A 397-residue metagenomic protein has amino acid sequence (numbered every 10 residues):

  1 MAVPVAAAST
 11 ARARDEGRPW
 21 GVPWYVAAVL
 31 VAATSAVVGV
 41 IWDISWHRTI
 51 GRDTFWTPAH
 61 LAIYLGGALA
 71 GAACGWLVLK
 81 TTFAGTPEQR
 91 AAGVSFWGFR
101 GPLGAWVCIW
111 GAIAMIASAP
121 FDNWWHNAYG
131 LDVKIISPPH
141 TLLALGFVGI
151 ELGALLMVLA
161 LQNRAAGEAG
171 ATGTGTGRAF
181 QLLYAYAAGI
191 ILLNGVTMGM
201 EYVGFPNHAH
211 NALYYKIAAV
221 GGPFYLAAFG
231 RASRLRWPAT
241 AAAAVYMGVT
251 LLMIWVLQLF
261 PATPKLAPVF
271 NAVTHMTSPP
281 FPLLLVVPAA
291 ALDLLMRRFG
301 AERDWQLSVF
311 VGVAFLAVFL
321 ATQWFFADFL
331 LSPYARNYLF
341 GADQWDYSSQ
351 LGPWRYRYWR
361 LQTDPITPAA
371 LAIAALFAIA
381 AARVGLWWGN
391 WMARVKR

Functional and structural regions predicted by a protein language model:
M1-W24, T82-L103, L161-L182, A393-R397: Membrane-interfacial, low-structure loops and terminal tails that flank and connect transmembrane helices in multi-pass
A2-A72: N-terminal signal-anchor module of multipass membrane proteins
A2-V3, L61-L79, L142-V158, K216-R234 (+2 more regions): Hydrophobic cores of alpha-helical transmembrane segments in multi-pass inner/ER membrane proteins, independent
G21-T34, G98-I113, T174-G189, S233-Y246 (+2 more regions): Membrane-interfacial loop-to-transmembrane alpha-helix junctions, especially the N-terminal start
S35-V40, A114-P120, I190-G199, V245-Q258 (+1 more regions): Aromatic-anchored segments of alpha-helical transmembrane domains
I41-L61, F121-T141, T197-I217, V256-H275 (+2 more regions): Membrane-interface interhelical loops and short amphipathic "cap" helices that link adjacent transmembrane segments
A92-V107, P120-Y186, M200-N211: Membrane-interface helix-loop-helix junctions at boundaries between adjacent transmembrane segments
A241-D293, E302-R383: Alpha-helical transmembrane segments of multi-pass membrane proteins
